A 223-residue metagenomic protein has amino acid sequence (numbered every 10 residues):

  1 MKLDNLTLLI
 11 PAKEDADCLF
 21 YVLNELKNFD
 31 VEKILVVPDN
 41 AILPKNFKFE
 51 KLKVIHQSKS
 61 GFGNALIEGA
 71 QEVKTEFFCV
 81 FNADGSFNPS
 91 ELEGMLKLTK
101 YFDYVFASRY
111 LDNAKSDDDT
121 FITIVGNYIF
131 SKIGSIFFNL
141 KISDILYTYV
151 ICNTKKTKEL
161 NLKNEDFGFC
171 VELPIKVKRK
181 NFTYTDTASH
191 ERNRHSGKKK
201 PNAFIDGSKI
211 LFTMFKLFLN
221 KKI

Functional and structural regions predicted by a protein language model:
M1-P11, A16-D17, N24, N28 (+2 more regions): Hydrophobic helical membrane-anchoring modules
L6, E32, L52, E76 (+1 more regions): Conserved acidic residues
I10-A12, V37-P38, F81: Short beta-strand/turn micro-motifs composed of small residues that flank or help shape donor/cofactor-binding pockets
L23, V31-A41, I55-H56: Short beta-strand/loop segment that forms part of the nucleotide-sugar
V37-N46, G85: A conserved acidic beta->alpha catalytic loop
F49-I55: Active-site regions of enzymes building and remodeling cell-envelope glycoconjugates
S58-S60, N64-E72, F77, S90-F167 (+3 more regions): Acceptor/aglycone-binding surface of glycosyltransferases and processive sugar-polymer synthases
E76-S86: Short beta-strand-to-loop acidic/aromatic patch adjacent to the donor-nucleotide binding site
